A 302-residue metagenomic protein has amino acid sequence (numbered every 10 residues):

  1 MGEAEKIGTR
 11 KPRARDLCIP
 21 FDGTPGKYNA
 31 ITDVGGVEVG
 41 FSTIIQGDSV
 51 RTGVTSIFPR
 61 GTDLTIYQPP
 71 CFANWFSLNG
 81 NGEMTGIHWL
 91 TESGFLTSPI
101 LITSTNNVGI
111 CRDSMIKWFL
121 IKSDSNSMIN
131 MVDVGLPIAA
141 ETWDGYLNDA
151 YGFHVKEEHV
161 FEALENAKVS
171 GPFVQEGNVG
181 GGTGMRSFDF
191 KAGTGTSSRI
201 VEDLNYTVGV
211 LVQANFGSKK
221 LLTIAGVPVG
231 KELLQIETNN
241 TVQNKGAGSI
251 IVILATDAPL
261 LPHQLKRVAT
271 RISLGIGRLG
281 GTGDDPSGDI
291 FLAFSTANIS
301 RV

Functional and structural regions predicted by a protein language model:
M1-V302: Alpha/propeptide regions of enzymes that mature by internal proteolysis
